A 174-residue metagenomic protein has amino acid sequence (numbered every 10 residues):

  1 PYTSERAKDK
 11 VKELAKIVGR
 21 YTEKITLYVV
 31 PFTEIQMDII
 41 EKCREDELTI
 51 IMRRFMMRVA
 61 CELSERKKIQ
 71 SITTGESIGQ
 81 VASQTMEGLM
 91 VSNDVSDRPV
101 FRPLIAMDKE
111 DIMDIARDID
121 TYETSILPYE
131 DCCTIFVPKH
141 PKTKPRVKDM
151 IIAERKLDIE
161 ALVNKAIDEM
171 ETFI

Functional and structural regions predicted by a protein language model:
P1-D118: ATP-dependent adenylation/nucleotidyltransferase module used to activate substrates
I25, T85, L89-R98, I119-I174: Peripheral terminal appendages
